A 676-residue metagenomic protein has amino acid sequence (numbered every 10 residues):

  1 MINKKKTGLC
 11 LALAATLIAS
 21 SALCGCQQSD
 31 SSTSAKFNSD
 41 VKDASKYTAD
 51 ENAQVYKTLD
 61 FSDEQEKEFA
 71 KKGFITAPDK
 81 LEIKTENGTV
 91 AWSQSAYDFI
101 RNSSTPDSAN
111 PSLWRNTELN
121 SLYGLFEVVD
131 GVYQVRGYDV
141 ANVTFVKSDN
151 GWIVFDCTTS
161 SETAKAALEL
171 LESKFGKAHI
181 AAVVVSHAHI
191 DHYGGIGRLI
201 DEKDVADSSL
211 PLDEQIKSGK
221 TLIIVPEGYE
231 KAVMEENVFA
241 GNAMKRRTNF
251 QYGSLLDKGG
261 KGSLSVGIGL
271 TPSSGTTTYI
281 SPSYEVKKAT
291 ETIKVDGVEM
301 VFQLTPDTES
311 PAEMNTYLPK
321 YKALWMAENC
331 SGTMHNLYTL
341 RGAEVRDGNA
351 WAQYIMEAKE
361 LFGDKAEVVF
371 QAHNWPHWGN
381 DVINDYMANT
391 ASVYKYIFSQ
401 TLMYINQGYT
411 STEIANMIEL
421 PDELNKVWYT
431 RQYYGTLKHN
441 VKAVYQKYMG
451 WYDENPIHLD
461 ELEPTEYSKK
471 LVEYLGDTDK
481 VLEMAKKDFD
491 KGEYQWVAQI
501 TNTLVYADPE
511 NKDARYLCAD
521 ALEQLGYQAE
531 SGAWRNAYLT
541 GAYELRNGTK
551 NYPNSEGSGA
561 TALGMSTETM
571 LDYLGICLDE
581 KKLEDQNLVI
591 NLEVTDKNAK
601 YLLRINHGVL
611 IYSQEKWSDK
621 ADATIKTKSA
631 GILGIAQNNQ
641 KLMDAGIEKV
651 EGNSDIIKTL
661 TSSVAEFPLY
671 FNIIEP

Functional and structural regions predicted by a protein language model:
S21-G25: C-terminal motif of bacterial Sec signal peptides marking the signal peptidase cleavage site
Q27-S29: Bacterial signal peptide processing site
T33-K36, K487, K491-Q499, T503-Y506 (+3 more regions): Feature captures hydrophobic
S34-L113, G241-P272, E360-V368, W375-E568: Accessory terminal helices/loops
E118-H179, M314-L318, K322-E328: Conserved beta-strand hairpin/beta-sheet module of binuclear metal-dependent hydrolase folds, prominently
E127, K217, E230-P306, A350-F362: Metallo-beta-lactamase
N150-G151, E162-L222, V505: Active-site metal-binding motif and surrounding structural segment of the metallo-beta-lactamase
W152, T159-E162, S274, T278-S283 (+2 more regions): Metallo-beta-lactamase
